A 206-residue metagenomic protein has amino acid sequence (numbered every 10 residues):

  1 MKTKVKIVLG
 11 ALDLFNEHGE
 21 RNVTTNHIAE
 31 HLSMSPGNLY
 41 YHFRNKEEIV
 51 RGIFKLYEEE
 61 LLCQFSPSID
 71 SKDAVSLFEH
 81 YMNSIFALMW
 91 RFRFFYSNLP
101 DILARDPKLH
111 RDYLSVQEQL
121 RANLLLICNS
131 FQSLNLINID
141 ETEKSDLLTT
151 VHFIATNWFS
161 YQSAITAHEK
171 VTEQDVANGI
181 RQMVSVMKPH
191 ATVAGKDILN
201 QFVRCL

Functional and structural regions predicted by a protein language model:
T3-G10, L147: N-terminal positioning helix adjacent to the helix-turn-helix/winged-helix DNA-binding module
K6, L14-E48, G52: Helix-turn-helix
K55-L61: Short, basic, alpha-helical segments at the C-terminal edge of helix-turn-helix-like DNA-binding modules
F65-S68, Y96-L103, F131, N135 (+1 more regions): Secondary-structure edge/capping motif, primarily at the C-terminal ends of alpha-helices and the immediately following
S66-F94: Hydrophobic alpha-helical connector segments
M89-R111, L125-S130: Amphipathic alpha-helical segments used for helix-helix packing
K108-L134, S145-S160, A177-P189: Amphipathic alpha-helical packing segments from all-alpha helical-bundle domains
S160, A164-L206: C-terminal peripheral helix-coil segments that are non-catalytic and often amphipathic
